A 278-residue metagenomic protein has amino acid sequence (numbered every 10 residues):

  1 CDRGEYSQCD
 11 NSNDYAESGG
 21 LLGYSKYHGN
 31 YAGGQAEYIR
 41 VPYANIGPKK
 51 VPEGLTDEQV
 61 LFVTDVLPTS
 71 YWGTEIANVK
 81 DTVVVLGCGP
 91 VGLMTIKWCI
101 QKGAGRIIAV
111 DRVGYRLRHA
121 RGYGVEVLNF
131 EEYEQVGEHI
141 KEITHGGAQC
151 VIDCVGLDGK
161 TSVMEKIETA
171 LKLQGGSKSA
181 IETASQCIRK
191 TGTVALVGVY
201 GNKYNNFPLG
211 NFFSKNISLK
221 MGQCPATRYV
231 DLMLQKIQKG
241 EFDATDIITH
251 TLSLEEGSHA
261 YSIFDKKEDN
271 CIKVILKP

Functional and structural regions predicted by a protein language model:
C1-P48: Glycine-rich phosphate/adenylate-binding loop and adjacent beta-alpha elements of nucleotide- or dinucleotide-binding
P48, L67-S70, I181, V230-L234: A general structural signal for well-ordered alpha-helical segments in protein cores
K50-E138, I152: Mid-domain Rossmann-like dinucleotide-binding core that forms the NAD(H)/NADP(H) cofactor-binding site
A77-K80, K102, R118-S218: Glycine-rich cofactor phosphate-binding loops and adjacent beta1-alpha1 units of small-molecule cofactor enzyme domains
V84, I108, T193-A195, K220 (+1 more regions): Structural detector of well-ordered beta-strand residues that form the stable sheet scaffold of enzyme domains
V113, Y200, P225: Residues in the short beta-alpha loop(s) of Rossmann-like NAD(P)-binding domains
Y133, G146, E182, Q186 (+1 more regions): C-terminal hydrophobic helical "lid"/dimerization subdomain of Rossmann-like NAD(P)H-dependent oxidoreductases
K190-V197, F207-I247: Rossmann-fold dehydrogenase core element
